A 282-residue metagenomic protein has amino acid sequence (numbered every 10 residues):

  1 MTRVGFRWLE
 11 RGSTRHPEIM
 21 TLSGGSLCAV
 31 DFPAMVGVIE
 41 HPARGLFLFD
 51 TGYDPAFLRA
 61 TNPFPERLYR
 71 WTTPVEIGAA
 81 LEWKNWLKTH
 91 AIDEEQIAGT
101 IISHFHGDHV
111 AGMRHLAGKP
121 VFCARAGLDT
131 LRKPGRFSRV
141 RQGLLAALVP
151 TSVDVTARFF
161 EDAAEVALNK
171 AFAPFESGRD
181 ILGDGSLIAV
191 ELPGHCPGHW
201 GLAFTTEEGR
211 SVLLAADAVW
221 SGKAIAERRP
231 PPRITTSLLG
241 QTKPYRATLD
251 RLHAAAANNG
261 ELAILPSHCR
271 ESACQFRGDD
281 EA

Functional and structural regions predicted by a protein language model:
W8, M20, V36-H41, E161-E207: Core dinuclear metal-dependent hydrolase active-site scaffold
S13-N85, L202-A216: Conserved beta-strand hairpin/beta-sheet module of binuclear metal-dependent hydrolase folds, prominently
S13-T14, Y53-A56, G107-D108, L128-D129 (+2 more regions): Short, solvent-exposed loop/turn segments at secondary-structure junctions
L48-T51, G99-H104, C123-A124, E191-G194 (+3 more regions): Active-site neighborhood of phospho(di)ester-bond hydrolases with catalytic His/Asp-centered motifs
P55, P63, R70-N85, T206-A282: Cap/insert and terminal regions of metallo-dependent hydrolase folds
N62-C123: Active-site metal-binding motif and surrounding structural segment of the metallo-beta-lactamase
V75-I92, Q96, A126-V190, S237-E261: Metallo-beta-lactamase
T100-M113, R179-G185, R270-A282: Short, electropositive alpha-helical surface patch
